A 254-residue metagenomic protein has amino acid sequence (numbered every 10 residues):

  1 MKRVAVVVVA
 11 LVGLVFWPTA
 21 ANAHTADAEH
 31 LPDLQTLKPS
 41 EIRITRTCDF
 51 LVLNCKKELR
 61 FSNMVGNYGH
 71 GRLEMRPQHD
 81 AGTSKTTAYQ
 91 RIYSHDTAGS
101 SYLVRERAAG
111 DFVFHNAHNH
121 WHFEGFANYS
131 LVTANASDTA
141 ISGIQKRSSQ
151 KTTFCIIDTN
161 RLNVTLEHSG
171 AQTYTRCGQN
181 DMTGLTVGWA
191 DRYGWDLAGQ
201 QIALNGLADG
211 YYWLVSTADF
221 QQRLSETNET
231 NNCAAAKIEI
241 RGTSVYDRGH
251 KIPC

Functional and structural regions predicted by a protein language model:
M1-A23: Secretory targeting and sorting signals
H24-R76, V245-I252: Boundary/junction segments of secreted and surface-exposed precursor proteins
A26-L31, L53, H70-R76, S137-R147 (+2 more regions): Beta-sandwich strand segments
R46-C48, K57-H120, T133-D138, L224: Short amphipathic, basic-aromatic surface patches that mediate peripheral association with negatively charged
T47-D49, N54-K56, F154-I156, R176-G178 (+2 more regions): Sequence contexts marking disulfide-bonded cysteines in secreted/extracellular proteins
D96, E226-C254: Short beta-strand elements
F126-A127, N135-A208, Y246-C254: Exoplasmic/lumenal beta-rich domain surfaces
Y129, L207-A218: A short tyrosine-centered beta-strand micro-motif
